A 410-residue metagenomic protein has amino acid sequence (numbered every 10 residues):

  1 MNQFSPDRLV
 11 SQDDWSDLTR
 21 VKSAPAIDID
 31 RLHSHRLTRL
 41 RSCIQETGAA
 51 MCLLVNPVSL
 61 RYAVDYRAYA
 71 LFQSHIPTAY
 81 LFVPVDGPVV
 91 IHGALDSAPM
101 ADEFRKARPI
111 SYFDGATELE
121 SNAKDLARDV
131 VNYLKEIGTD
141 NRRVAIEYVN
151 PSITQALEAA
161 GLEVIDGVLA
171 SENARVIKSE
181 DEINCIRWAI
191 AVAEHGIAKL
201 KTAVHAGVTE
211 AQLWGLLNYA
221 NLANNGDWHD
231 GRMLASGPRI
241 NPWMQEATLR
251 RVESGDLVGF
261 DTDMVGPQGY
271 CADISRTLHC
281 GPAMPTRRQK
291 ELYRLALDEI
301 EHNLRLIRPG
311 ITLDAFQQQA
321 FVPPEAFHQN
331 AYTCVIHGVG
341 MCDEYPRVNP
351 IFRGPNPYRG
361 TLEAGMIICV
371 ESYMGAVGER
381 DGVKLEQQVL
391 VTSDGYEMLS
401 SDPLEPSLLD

Functional and structural regions predicted by a protein language model:
M1-D410: Active-site neighborhoods and metal-handling regions in enzymes and metal-associated proteins
